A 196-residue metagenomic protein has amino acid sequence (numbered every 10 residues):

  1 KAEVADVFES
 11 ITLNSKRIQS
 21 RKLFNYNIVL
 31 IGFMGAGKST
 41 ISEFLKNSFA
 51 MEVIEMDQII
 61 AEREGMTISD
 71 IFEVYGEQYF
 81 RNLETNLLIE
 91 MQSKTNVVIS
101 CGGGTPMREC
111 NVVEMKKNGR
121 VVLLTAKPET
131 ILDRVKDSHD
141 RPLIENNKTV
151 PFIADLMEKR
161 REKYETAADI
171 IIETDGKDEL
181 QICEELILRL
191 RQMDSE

Functional and structural regions predicted by a protein language model:
K1-L23: Domain-level signature for soluble enzymes in the chorismate/prephenate branch of the shikimate pathway
L30: Hydrophobic anchor at the beta1->P-loop junction of P-loop NTPases
F33: P-loop (Walker A) phosphate-binding loop of NTP-binding proteins
K38: Conserved lysine of the Walker
I41: Hydrophobic positions on the alpha1 helix immediately C-terminal to the Walker A/P-loop
F44, S48, E158-E196: NTP-dependent small-molecule kinase module
E52-T105, C110-V113, R141-P142: ATP-dependent small-molecule kinase phosphotransfer cores that center on conserved nucleotide phosphate-binding segments
K117-E162: A glycine- and Lys/Arg-enriched "phosphate-lid" helix/loop adjacent to the NTP-binding pocket of small-molecule kinases
